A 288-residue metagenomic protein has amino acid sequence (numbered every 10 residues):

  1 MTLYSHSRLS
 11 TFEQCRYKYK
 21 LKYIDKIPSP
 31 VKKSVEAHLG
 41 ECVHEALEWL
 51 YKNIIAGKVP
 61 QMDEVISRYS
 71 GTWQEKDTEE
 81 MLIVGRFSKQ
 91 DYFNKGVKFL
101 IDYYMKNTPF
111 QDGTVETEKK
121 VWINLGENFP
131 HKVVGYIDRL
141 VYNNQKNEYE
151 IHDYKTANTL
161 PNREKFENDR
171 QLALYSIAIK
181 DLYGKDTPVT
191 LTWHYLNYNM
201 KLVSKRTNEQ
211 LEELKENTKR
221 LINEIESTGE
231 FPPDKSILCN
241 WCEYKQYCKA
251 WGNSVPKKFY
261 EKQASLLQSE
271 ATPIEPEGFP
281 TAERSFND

Functional and structural regions predicted by a protein language model:
S10, Q14-I55, F93, V97 (+1 more regions): Nuclease catalytic cores
I27-S34, N53-V59, M81, G85 (+2 more regions): Short, polar/flexible loop-turn hinges at active-site or ligand-entry regions and domain interfaces
V35, L39, Y92, N168-Q171 (+1 more regions): Hydrophobic (often cysteine-bearing) scaffold residues that line and stabilize catalytic clefts of nucleotide/cofactor
A46-K119, L125: A non-catalytic, helix-rich entry segment at domain boundaries
K119-R220: Mg2+/Mn2+-dependent nuclease catalytic core
Q210-Q246, A250: Polybasic (Lys/Arg-rich)
K245-K262: Iron-sulfur (Fe-S) cluster-binding segments and ferredoxin-like electron-carrier domains, especially [2Fe-2S]
F259-D288: Acidic, low-complexity intrinsically disordered tails
